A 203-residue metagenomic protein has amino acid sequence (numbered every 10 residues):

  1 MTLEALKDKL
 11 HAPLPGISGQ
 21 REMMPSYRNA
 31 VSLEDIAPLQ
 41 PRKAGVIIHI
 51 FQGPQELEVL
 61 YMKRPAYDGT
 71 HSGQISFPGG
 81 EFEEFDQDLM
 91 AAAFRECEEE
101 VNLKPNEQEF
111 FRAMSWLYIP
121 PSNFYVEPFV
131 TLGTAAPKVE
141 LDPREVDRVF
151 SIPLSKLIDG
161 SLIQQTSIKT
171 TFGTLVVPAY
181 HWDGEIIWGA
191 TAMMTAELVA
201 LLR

Functional and structural regions predicted by a protein language model:
M1-S76, E81-E99, L103-A136, I168-R203: N-terminal leader/linker segments that precede catalytic domains of diphosphate-processing enzymes
L141-V177, H181-D183: NUDIX/MutT-family hydrolases
